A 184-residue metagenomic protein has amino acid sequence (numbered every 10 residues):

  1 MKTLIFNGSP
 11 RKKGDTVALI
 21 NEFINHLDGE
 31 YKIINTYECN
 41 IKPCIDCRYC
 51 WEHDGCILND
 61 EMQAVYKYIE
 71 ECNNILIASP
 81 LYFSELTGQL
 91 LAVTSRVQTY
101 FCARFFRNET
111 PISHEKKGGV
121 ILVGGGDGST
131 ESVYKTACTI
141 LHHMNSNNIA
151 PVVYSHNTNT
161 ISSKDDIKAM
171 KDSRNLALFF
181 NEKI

Functional and structural regions predicted by a protein language model:
M1-C102, F106, I149, T160-I184: N-terminal beta1-alpha1-beta2 submodule of the flavodoxin-like/Rossmannoid cofactor-binding fold
H26, H53, H114, H142-H143 (+1 more regions): Histidine (H) residue identity feature
T36, V123, Y154: Active-site donor-binding loop signature of nucleotide-sugar glycosyltransferases
F105-P151: Short, glycine-/small-residue-rich phosphate/pyrophosphate-handling segment
G125, S155-T160: A short, flexible beta-alpha/helix-coil linker loop
